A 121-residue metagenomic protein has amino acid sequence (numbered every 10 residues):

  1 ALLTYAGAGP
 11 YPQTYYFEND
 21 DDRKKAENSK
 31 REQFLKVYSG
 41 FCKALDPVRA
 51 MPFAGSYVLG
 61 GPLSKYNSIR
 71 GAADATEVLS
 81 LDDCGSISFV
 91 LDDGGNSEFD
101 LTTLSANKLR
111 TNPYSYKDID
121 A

Functional and structural regions predicted by a protein language model:
A1-D82: Cap/insert and terminal regions of metallo-dependent hydrolase folds
T76-E77, D83-A121: Charged, amphipathic alpha-helical linkers/stalks
